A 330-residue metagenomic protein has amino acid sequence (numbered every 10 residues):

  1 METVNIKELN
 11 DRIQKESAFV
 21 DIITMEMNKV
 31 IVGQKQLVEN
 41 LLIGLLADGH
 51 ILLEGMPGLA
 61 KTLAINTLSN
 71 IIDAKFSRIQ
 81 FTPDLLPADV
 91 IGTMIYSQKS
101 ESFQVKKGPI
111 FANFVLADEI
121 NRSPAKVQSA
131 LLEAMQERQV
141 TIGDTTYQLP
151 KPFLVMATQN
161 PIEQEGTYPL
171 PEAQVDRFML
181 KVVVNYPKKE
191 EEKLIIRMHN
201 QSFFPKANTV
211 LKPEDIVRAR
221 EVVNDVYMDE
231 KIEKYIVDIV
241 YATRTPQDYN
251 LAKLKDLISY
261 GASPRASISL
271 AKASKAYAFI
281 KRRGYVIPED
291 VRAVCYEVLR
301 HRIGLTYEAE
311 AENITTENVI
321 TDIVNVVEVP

Functional and structural regions predicted by a protein language model:
M1-E8, I13-Q14, D248-P330: C-terminal engagement/docking regions of AAA+ P-loop ATPases
R12-S17, V30, K181-K253, I280-G284 (+3 more regions): Conserved C-terminal "switch" segment of AAA+ ATPases
I13-L59: Pre-Walker A (pre-P-loop) alpha-helix and adjacent loop at the N terminus of AAA/AAA+ ATPase modules, a conserved
N40-I43, Y96-L116: Conserved alpha-helical scaffold flanking the Walker A/P-loop in AAA+ ATPase domains
L45-T82: Walker A/P-loop
M56, V90, T158: P-loop (Walker A) phosphate-binding loop of NTP-binding proteins
A88, P109-Q136, P150, E165-Q174 (+1 more regions): Conserved AAA+/SF3 P-loop NTPase catalytic/coupling segment centered on the Walker-B
Q104-N113, I142-Q159, L170-M179: AAA+/SF3 P-loop NTPase mechanochemical coupling elements
